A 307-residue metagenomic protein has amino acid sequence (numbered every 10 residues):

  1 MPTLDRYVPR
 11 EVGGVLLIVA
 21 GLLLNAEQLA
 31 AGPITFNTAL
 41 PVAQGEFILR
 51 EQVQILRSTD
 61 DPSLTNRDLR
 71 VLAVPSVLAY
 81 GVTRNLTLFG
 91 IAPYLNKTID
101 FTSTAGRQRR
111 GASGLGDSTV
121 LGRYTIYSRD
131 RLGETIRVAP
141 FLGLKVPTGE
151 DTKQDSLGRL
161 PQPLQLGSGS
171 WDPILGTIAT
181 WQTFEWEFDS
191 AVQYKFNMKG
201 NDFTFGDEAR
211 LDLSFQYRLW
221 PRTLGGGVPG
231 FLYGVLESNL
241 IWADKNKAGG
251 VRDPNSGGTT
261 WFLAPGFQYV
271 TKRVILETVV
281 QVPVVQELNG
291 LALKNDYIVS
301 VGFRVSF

Functional and structural regions predicted by a protein language model:
N25-D60, T65, Y124, D130-R137: Outer-membrane beta-barrel biogenesis signature
T35-N37, D61-L64, T104-R110, L160-Q165 (+3 more regions): Extracellular loop and loop/strand-boundary signature of outer-membrane beta-barrel proteins
N37-G45, N85, S128-R137, W220-L232 (+1 more regions): Short loop/turn motifs that connect adjacent beta-strands in outer-membrane beta-barrel proteins
L49, S76-Y80, G90, V120-Y124 (+6 more regions): Residues on the lipid-exposed face of transmembrane beta-strands in outer-membrane beta-barrel proteins
V53-T59, A92-T98, I126, L144-E150 (+7 more regions): Transmembrane beta-strands of outer-membrane beta-barrel pores
D68-V74, S113-V120, I136, G167-P173 (+5 more regions): Residues that define the transmembrane beta-barrel architecture of outer-membrane proteins
K97-G206: Outer-membrane pore/translocation modules
E208-F307: Outer membrane beta-barrel transmembrane domains
